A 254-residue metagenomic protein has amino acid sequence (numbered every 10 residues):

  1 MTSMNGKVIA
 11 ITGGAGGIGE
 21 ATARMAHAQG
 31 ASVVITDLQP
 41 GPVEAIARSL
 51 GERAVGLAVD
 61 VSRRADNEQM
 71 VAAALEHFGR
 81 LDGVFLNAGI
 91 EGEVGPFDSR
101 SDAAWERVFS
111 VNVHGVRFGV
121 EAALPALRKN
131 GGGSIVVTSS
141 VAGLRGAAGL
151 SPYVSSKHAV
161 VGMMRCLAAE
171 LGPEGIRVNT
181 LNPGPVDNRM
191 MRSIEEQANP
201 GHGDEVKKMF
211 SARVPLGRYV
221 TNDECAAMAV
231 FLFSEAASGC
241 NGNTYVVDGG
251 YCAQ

Functional and structural regions predicted by a protein language model:
S3-V33: Canonical Rossmann dinucleotide-binding motif of NAD(H)/NADP(H)-dependent dehydrogenases/reductases, specifically
G95-F97, S101-F109, F210: Substrate-binding pocket helix/loop in short-chain dehydrogenase/reductase
V120, S156, M164: Active-site helix of classical SDR
S140: Residue(s) in the substrate-gating loop at a strand-loop-helix junction that position the organic substrate next
G172, R177, C240-G242: Short, small/polar-rich loop/turn modules that mediate ligand/substrate recognition or access, typified
V178, P183-Q197: Short, flexible catalytic-loop segment of classical short-chain dehydrogenase/reductase
L216-V247, C252: C-terminal substrate-recognition "lid" of short-chain dehydrogenase/reductases
